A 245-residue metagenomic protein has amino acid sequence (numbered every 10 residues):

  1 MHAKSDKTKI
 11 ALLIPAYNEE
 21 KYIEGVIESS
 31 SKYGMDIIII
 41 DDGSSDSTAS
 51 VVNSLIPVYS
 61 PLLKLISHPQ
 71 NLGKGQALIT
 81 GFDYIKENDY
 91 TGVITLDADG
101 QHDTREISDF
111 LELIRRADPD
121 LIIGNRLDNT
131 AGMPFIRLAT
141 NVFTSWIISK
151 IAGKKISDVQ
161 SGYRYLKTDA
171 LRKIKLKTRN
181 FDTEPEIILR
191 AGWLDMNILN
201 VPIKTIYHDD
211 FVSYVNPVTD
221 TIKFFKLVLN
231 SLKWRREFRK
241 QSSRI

Functional and structural regions predicted by a protein language model:
M1-I10, K21, I151-G153, K177-I245: Hydrophobic helical membrane-anchoring modules
K7-I10, S30-I39, S47, L63: Short loop->beta transition adjacent to catalytic acidic/histidine clusters or analogous donor-positioning motifs
N18-K32: Short, well-formed alpha-helical segments that are part of the catalytic scaffolds of diverse glycosyltransferases
K21-G25, D46-L55: Acidic helix N-cap motif at the loop->helix transition within catalytic regions of sugar-transfer enzymes
D41-S50, G100: A conserved acidic beta->alpha catalytic loop
H68-E87, T104-F181, Y207-L227: Acceptor/aglycone-binding surface of glycosyltransferases and processive sugar-polymer synthases
Y90-Q101: Short beta-strand-to-loop acidic/aromatic patch adjacent to the donor-nucleotide binding site
L96, I122-N125, V201-I203: Short glycine/serine/threonine-enriched helix-capping/active-site loop that flanks the nucleotide-sugar donor pocket
